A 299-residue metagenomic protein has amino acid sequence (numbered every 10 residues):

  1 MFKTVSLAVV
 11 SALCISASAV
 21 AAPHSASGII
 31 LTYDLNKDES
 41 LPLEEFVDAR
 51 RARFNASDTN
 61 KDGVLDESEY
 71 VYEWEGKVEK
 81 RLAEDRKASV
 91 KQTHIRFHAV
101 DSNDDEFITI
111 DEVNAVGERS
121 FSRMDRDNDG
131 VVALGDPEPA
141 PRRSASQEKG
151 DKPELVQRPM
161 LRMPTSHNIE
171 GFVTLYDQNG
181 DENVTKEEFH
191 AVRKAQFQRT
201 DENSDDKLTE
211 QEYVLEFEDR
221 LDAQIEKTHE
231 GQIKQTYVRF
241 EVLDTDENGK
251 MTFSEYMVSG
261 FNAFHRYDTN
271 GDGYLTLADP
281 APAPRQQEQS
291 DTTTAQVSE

Functional and structural regions predicted by a protein language model:
M1-A21: Gram-negative bacterial Sec-dependent N-terminal signal peptides
A19-I30, V297-S298: Cleaved targeting-peptide boundary
S25-N36, R51-T59, V90-D104, E118-R126 (+4 more regions): Primarily EF-hand calcium-binding motifs
I29, S40-A52, E67-R81, I110-R119 (+5 more regions): Amphipathic regulatory helices of Ca2+-sensor modules
D38-P42, A83, N103-T109, R158-L161 (+3 more regions): Short, recurring structural edge motifs at helix starts
T59-F107: Mid-chain, structured segments of secreted extracytoplasmic proteins
H98, D111-S122, G135-E202, K207-E241: Extended amphipathic alpha-helical interaction segments
F240, D244, N248, T252-E299: Hydrophilic extracytoplasmic domains
